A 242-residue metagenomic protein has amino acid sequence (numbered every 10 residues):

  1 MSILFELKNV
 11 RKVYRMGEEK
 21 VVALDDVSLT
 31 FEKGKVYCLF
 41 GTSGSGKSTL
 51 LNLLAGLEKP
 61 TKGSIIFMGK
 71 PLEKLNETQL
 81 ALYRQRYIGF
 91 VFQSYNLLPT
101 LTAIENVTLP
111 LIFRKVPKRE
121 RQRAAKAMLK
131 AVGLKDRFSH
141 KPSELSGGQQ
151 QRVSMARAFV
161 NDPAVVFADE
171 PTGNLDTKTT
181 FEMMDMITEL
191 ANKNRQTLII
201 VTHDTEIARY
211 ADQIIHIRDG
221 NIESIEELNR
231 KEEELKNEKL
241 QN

Functional and structural regions predicted by a protein language model:
I3-I217: ABC family nucleotide-binding domain
N221-N242: Conserved beta-strand-loop-alpha-helix hinge in the C-terminal portion of ABC ATPase nucleotide-binding domains
